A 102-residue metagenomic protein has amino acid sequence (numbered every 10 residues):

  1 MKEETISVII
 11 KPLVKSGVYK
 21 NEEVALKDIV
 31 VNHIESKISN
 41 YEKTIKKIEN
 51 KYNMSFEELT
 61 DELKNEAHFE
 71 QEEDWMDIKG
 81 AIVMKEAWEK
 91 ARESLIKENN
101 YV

Functional and structural regions predicted by a protein language model:
M1-T60, E86, K90-V102: Small, basic N-terminal interaction modules of short regulatory proteins
K20-E23, K27, I34, K64-A67 (+2 more regions): Amphipathic alpha-helical coiled-coil segments and their boundaries
I48, L59, E72-I78: Broad hydrophobic/π-residue packing in well-ordered secondary structure
F69, M76, G80-V83, A87-S94: Charge-rich amphipathic alpha-helical interaction elements
